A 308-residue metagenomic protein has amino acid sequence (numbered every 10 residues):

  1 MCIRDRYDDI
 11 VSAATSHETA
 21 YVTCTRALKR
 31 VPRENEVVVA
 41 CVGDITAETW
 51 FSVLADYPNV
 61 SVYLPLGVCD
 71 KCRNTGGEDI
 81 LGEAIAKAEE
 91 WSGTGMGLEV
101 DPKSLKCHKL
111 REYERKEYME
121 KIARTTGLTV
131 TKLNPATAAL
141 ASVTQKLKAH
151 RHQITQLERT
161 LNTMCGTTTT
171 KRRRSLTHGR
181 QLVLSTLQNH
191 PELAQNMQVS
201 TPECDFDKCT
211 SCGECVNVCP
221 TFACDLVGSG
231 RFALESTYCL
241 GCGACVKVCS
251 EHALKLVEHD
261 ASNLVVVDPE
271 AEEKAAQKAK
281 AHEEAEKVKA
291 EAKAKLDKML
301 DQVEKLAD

Functional and structural regions predicted by a protein language model:
R4-Y63, V68-C72, P102, Q145 (+1 more regions): Flanking helices and flexible, charged tails adjoining ferredoxin-like Fe-S electron-transfer domains in multi-subunit
V22-C24, P102-E112, E120-T210, F222 (+1 more regions): Ferredoxin-type iron-sulfur electron-transfer modules and their immediate structural context
V38, A55-Y63, E78-A86, L234-T237: Active-site/pore-lining binding-face segments in mid-to-C-terminal subdomains
G77-K106: Ser/Thr/Gly-rich flexible loops in soluble cytosolic domains mediating phosphotransfer, phosphorylation
K116: Glycine-rich phosphate/diphosphate-binding loops and the adjacent beta-loop-alpha structural elements that coordinate
E203-F222, E235-H252: Cysteine-centered iron-sulfur cluster-binding motifs in ferredoxin-type domains/subunits of redox enzymes
F222, V227-S236, S262-L264: Ferredoxin-type iron-sulfur electron-transfer modules in oxidoreductases and energy-metabolism complexes
